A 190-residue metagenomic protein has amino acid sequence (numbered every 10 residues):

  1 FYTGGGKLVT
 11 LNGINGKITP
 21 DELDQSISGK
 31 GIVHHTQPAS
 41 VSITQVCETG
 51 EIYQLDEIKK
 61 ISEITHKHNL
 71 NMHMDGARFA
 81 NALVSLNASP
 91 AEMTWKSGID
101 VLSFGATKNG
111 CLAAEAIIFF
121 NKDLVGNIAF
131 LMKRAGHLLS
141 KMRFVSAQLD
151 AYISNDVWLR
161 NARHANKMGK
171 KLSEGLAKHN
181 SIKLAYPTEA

Functional and structural regions predicted by a protein language model:
F1-A190: Conserved PLP-enzyme active-site core in the AAT-like
